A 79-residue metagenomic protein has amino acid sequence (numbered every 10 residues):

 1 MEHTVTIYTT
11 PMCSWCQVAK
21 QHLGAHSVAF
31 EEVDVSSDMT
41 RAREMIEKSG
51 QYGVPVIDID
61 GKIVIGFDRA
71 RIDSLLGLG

Functional and structural regions predicted by a protein language model:
M1-H26: Local sequence-structure signature of Cys/Sec-based thiol-disulfide redox active-site neighborhoods
V28-R41, Q51: Thiol-based oxidoreductase modules, predominantly thioredoxin-like and allied folds used for disulfide exchange
P55-V64: A short, hydrophobic beta-strand/beta-hairpin element that forms part of a small beta-sheet core
I72-G79: Thiol-/selenol-based redox modules, centered on thioredoxin-like and closely related oxidoreductase domains
